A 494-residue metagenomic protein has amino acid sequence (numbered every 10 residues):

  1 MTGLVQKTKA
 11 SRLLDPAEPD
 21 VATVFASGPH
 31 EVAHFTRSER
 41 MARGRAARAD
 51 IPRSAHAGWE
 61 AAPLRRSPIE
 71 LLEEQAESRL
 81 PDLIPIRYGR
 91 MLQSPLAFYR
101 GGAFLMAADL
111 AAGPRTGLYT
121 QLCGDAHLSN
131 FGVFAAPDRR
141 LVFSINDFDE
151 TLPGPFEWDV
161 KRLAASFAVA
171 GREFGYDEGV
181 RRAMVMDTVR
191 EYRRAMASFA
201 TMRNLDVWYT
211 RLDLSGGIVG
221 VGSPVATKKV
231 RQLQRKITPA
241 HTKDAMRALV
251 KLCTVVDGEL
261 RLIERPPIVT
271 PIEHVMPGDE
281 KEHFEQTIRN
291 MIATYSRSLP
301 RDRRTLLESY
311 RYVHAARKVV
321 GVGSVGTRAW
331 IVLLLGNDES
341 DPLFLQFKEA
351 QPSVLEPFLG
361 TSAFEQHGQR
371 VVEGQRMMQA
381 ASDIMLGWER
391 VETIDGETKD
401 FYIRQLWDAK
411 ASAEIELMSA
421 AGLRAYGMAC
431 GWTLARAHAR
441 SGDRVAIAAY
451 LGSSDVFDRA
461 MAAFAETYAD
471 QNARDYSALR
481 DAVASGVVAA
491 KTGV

Functional and structural regions predicted by a protein language model:
M1-D15: N-terminal acidic, proline/glycine-rich, low-complexity intrinsically disordered segments
L4-K7, V32-F35, R43: Coiled-coil-like amphipathic alpha-helices with heptad-repeat character
L13-D20, G28, G493-V494: Acidic, low-complexity intrinsically disordered tails
V21, F25-R37: Charged, compositionally biased N-terminal leader segments and the immediate start of the first structured element
F35-T36, R40-S54, E60-C123, L128-T242 (+1 more regions): Conserved ATP-binding subdomain of kinase catalytic cores across diverse folds
S215-I288: Long, low-complexity segments enriched in small/aliphatic residues
